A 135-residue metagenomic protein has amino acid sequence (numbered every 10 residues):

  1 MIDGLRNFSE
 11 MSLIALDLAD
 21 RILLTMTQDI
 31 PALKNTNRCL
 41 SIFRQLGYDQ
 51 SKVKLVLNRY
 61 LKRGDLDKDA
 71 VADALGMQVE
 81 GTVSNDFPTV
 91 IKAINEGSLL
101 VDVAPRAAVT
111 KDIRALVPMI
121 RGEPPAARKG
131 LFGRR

Functional and structural regions predicted by a protein language model:
G4, F8-M11, P31-N35, C39 (+3 more regions): Helical mechanochemical/support elements of P-loop NTPase systems and associated helical scaffolds
N7-I30: Inter-motif core of Ras-like GTPase G domains
D20-R21, Y48-V53, M77-V79: Short glycine-/polar-rich loops that comprise or flank the Walker A/P-loop and associated switch/sensor motifs
T25-P31, F43-R44, N58-K62, L100-P105: Short, contiguous acidic/charged loop-to-helix segments that flank catalytic cores in large enzymes
M26-T27, V53-D65, T82-P88: G-domain G4 guanine-recognition motif of GTPases
L33-K52: Conserved C-terminal guanine-recognition region of P-loop GTPase G domains, centered on the G4
R59, A72-L100, I113: Beta-strand-loop-alpha "switch" segments that mediate conformational coupling across diverse proteins
N95-R135: NTP-binding/hydrolysis catalytic cores, primarily Walker-type P-loop NTPases
